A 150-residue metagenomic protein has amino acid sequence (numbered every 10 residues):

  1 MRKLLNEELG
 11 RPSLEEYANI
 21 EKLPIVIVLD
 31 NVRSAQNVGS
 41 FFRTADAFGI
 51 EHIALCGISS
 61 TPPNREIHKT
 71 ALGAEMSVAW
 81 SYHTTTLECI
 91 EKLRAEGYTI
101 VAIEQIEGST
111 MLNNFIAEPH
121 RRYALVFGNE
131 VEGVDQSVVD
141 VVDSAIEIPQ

Functional and structural regions predicted by a protein language model:
M1-Q150: Post-transcriptional modification and biogenesis factors for structured RNAs of the translation apparatus
